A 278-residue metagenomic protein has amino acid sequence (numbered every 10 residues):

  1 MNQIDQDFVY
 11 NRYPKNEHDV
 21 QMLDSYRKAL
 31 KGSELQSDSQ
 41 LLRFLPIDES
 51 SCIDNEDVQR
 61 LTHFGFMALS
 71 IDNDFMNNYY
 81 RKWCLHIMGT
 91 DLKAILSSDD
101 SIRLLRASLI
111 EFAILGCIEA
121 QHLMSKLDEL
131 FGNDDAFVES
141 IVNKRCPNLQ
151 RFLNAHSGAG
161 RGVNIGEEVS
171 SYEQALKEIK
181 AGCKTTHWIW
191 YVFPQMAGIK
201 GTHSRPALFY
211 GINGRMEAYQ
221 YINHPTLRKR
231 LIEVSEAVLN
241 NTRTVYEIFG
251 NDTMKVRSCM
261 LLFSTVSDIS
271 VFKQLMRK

Functional and structural regions predicted by a protein language model:
N16, S37, N133, N213-E217: Alpha-helix N-cap recognition
D19, E34, N73, N77 (+3 more regions): Alpha-helix initiation and capping sites
S25, A29, S33, S37-Q40: N-terminal segments that cap or nucleate solenoid repeat domains
L42-E49, D54-K93, S97-D100, R106 (+2 more regions): Conserved, aromatic- and glycine-enriched, well-ordered alpha/beta core segments that occur as contiguous structural
C117, L123-V138, V142: Repeat-associated, polar segments at repeat-unit boundaries in modular proteins
V142, D268-K278: Charged phosphate-binding loop/patch that engages nucleotide di/tri-phosphates or the phosphate backbone of nucleic
S258-L262: Amphipathic alpha-helical interface segments
